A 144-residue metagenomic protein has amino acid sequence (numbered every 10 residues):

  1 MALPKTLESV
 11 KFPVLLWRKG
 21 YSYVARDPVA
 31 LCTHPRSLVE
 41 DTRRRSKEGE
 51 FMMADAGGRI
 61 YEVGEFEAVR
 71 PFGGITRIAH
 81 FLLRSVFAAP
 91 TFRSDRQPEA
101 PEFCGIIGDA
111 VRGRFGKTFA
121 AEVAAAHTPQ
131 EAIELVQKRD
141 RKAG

Functional and structural regions predicted by a protein language model:
M1-A2, G144: Solvent-exposed, charged interface segments at domain starts and junctions
A2-D27: Short, extreme N-terminal segment that most often corresponds to the first beta-strand
P4, E8, W17, C32 (+3 more regions): Compositionally biased amphipathic helical and low-complexity segments enriched in hydrophobic
S22-G57: Short, flexible N-terminal segments of the mature chain
S46-G144: Low-complexity intrinsically disordered segments
